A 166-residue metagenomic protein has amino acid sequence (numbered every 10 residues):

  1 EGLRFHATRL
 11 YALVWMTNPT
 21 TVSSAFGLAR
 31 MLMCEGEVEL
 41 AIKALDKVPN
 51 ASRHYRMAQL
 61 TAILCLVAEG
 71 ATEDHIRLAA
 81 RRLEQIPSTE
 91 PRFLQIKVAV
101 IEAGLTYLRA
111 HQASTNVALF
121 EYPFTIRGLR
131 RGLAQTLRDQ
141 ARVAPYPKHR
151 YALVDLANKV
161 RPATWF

Functional and structural regions predicted by a protein language model:
R4-L13, V38-N50, T72-T89, A113-G128 (+1 more regions): Alpha-helical repeat scaffolds
P19, R53, S88-P91: Short coil turns that delineate tetratricopeptide repeat
V22-L28, K43, R56-A62, Q95: Alpha-solenoid helical repeat scaffolds
A25, Q59, K97-V100, G104 (+2 more regions): TPR repeat positional signature
E35, E69-G70: Structural motif corresponding to the intra-repeat A-B loop/turn of tetratricopeptide repeats
R131-F166: Terminal, low-structured helical/coil segments at or just beyond the last alpha-helical repeat
